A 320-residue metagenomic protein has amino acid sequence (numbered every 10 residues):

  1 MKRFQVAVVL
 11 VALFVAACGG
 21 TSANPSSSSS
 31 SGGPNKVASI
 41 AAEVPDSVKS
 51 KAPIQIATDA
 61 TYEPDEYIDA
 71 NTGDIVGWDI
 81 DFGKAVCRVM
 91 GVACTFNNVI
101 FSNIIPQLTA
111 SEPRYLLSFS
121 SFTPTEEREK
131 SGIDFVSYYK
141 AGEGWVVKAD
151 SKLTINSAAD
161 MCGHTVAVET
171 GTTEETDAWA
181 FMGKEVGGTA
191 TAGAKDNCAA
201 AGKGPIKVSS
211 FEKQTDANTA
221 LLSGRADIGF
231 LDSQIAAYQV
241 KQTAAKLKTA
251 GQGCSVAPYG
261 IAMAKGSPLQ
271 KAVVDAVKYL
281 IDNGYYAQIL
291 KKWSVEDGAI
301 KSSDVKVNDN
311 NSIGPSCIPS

Functional and structural regions predicted by a protein language model:
C18-S29: Bacterial lipoprotein signal-peptidase II cleavage site
G19, G33-P34, I80-V89, A149-K152 (+4 more regions): Extended ligand-binding regions for polar small-molecule ligands
G32-S120, K292: Extracytoplasmic small-molecule ligand-binding "clamshell" domains of the periplasmic binding protein/Venus flytrap
G32-V44, T173-A194, K203, K248-T249 (+1 more regions): Ligand-binding clefts/hinges and TM-proximal coupling segments of bilobed small-molecule sensing domains
A60, Y139-A149, S233, A237-K278 (+1 more regions): Periplasmic-binding protein-like
E63, I75-V89, T123-P124, A141-E212 (+1 more regions): Bilobed "Venus flytrap"/periplasmic-binding protein-like clamshell domains and structurally analogous long
A93-D160, S316-I318: Acidic, polar ligand-binding/catalytic clefts
P106, S120-K130, A178-A180, T215 (+1 more regions): A ligand-binding cleft/hinge motif common to bilobed small-molecule-binding domains
